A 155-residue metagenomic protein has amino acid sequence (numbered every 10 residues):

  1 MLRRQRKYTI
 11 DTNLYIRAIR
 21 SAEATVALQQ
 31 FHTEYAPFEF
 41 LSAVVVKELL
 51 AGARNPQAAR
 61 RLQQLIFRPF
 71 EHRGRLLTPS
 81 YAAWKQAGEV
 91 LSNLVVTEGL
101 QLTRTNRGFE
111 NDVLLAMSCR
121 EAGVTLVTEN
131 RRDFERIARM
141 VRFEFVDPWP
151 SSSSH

Functional and structural regions predicted by a protein language model:
M1-Q5, A116-H155: Acidic, PIN/NYN-like endoribonuclease modules and their adjacent C-terminal/linker elements
M1-S42, A51-R68, S152-S154: Short, well-structured N-terminal submotif of metal-dependent ribonuclease cores
L2-R3, R75-T125, S154: Active-site neighborhoods of divalent-metal-dependent phosphate/nucleic-acid chemistry enzymes
D11-T12, L49, A87, C119: Generic structural signal for small/hydrophobic residues in well-ordered secondary structure, especially within
T12, A43, Y81, F109-V113 (+1 more regions): Conserved glycosyltransferase catalytic-site signature
Y15, V46-L49, N55, A83-W84 (+1 more regions): Short, solvent-exposed loop/turn segments at secondary-structure junctions
R17-I19, G52, A87-V90, I137: Residues that scaffold the ATP/ADP-binding catalytic core of kinase and kinase-like folds
V46, A59, Q63, W84-A87 (+1 more regions): A general structural signal for well-ordered alpha-helical segments in protein cores
